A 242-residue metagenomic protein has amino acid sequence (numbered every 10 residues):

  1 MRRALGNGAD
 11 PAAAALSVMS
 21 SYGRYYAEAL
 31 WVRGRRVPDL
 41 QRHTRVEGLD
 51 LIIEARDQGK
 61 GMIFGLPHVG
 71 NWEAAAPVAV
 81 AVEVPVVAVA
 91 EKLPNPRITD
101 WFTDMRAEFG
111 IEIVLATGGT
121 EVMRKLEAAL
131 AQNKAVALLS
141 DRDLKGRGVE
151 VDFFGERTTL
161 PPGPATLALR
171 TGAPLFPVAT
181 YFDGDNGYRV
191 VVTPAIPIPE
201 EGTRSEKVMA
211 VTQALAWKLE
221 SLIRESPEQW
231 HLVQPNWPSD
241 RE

Functional and structural regions predicted by a protein language model:
R2-L66, T99, G110: Membrane-anchoring hydrophobic helices of lipid-metabolizing enzymes
N7, P11-A12, L16-M19, R56-Q58 (+3 more regions): Non-catalytic C-terminal accessory region of glycerolipid acyltransferases and related lyso-lipid remodeling enzymes
R42-R45, V69, N95, A116-T120 (+2 more regions): A conditional alpha-helix N-cap/helix-loop micro-motif detector
N71-V84: Histidine-anchored nucleotide/phosphate-binding helix
V87-P94: Short internal beta-strands
P96-T103: Nucleotide-sugar donor phosphate/pyrophosphate-binding loop at the beta->alpha transition of glycosyltransferases
M105-L115: Active-site rim loops that border cofactor/substrate pockets in soluble metabolic enzymes
